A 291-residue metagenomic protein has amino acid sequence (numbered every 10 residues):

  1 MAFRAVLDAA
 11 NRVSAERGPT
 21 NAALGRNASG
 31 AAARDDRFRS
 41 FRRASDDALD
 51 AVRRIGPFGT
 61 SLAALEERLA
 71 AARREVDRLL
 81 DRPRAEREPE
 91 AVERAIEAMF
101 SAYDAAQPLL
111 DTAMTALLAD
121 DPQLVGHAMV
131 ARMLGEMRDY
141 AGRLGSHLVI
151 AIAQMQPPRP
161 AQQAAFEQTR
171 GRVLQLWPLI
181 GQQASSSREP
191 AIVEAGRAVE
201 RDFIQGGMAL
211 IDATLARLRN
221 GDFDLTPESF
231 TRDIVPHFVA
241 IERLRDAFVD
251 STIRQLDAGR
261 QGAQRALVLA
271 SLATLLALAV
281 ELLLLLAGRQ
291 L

Functional and structural regions predicted by a protein language model:
M1-L291: Hydrophobic alpha-helical segments
